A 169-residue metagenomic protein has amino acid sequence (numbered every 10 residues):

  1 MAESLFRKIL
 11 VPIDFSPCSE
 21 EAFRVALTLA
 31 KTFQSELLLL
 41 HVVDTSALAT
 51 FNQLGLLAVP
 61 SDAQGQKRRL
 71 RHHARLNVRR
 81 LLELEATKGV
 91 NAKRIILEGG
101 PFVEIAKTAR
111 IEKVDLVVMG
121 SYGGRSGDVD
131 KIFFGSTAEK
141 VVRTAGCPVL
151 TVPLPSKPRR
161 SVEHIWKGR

Functional and structural regions predicted by a protein language model:
M1-S4, R80-V117, S156-S161, W166-R169: Structural beta-alpha unit
A2-P60, H164-R169: Small/aliphatic-rich secondary-structure junction motif
L40, K93-L97, L150: General small-molecule cofactor/ligand-binding pocket signal
V59-L76: A short acidic, glycine-rich active-site loop that binds or catalyzes chemistry on phosphate/adenosine moieties
L116-K140, P158-V162: Glycine-rich, Arg-bearing micro-motifs that act as flexible, cationic patches
T137, A145-G146: Short, structured coil segments at secondary-structure junctions
C147-P158: Short, flexible loop segments at boundaries between secondary-structure elements
